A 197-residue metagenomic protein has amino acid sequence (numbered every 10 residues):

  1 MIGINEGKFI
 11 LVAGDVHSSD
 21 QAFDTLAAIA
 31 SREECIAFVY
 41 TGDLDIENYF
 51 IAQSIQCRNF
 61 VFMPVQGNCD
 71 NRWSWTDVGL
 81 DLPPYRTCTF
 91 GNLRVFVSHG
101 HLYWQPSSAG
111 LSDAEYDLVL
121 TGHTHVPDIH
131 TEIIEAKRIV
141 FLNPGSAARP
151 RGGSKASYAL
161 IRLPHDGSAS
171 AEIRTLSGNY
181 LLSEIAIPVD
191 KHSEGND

Functional and structural regions predicted by a protein language model:
M1-C57, D77-V78, S154-S157, I187-D197: N-terminal active-site segment of His-dependent metallophosphoesterases
M1-G3, P84-N92, I129-E135: Short acidic-hydrophobic surface loop/beta-edge motif
L11, R94-F96: Conserved beta-strand elements of the Class I
G14-H17, G42-I46, N68-D70, G100-L102 (+3 more regions): Active-site metal-binding loops of divalent metal-dependent hydrolases
A22-D24, L44-N59, N71-P84, P106-G110 (+1 more regions): Metal-dependent catalytic neighborhoods of phosphoester/phosphodiester hydrolases
F60, V65, D77, R86-G91 (+1 more regions): Acidic/Gly/His-enriched mid-domain segments of enzyme catalytic cores or analogous surface patches that mediate
M63, R94, H101-E172: Conserved beta-sheet core of the metallophosphoesterase superfamily
P164-D197: Charged phosphate-binding loop/patch that engages nucleotide di/tri-phosphates or the phosphate backbone of nucleic
